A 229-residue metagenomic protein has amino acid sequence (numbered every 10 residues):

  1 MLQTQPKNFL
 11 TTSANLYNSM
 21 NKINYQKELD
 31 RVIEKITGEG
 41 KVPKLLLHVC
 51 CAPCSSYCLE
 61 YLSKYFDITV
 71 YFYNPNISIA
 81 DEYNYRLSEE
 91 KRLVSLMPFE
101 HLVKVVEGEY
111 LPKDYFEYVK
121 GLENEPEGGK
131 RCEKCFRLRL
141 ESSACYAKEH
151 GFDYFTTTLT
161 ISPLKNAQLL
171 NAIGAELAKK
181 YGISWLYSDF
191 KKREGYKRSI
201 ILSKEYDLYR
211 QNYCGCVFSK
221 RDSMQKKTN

Functional and structural regions predicted by a protein language model:
T4-N8: Polybasic, lysine-rich low-complexity intrinsically disordered segments
F9-Y57, Y65-N229: Nucleotide-activated chemistry modules centered on ATP-dependent adenylation/adenylyltransferase
L62: Aromatic pocket-lining residues of Rossmann-like dinucleotide-binding sites
